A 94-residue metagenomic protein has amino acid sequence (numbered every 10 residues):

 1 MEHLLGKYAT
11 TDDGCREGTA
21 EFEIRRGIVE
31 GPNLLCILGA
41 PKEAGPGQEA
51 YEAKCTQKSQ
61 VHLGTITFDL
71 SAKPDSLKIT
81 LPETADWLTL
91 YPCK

Functional and structural regions predicted by a protein language model:
M1, P41-P46, S71-P74, K94: A short, structured loop/turn motif at beta-sheet edges
M1-K7, I24: N-terminal helix-cap/turn-to-beta initiation motif at the start of protein domains
Y8-A9, Q48, D86: Residue-level signal for mature regions of secreted extracellular proteins and peptides
A9, E30, K94: Residue-level detector of conserved, well-ordered beta-strand and adjacent loop positions that form binding/recognition
D13-G14, E52-K94: Beta-sheet ligand-binding and adhesion/scaffold domains
G14-S59: N-terminal glycine/threonine-rich, aromatic-flanked beta-hairpin/loop signature
